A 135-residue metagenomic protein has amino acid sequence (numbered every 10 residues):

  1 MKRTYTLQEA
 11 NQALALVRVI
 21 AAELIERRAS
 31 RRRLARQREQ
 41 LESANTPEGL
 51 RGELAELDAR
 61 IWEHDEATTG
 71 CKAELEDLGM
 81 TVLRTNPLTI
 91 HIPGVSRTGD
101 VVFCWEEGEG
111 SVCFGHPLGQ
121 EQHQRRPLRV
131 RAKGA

Functional and structural regions predicted by a protein language model:
M1-A44: Long, hydrophobic N-terminal alpha-helical segment
R3, L7, V17, P47 (+3 more regions): A near-ubiquitous, low-amplitude feature marking generic local secondary-structure context
Y5, E9, E42, R60 (+2 more regions): Sparse, context-dependent recognition of short Cys/His-centered cofactor- or disulfide-binding micro-motifs
Q8-N11, A55, E66-T69: Generic alpha-helical secondary structure signal
I20, I25, I61, I90-I92: Weak global preference for isoleucine
A21, R28, D65-T68, K72: A structural signal for well-ordered alpha-helices, especially hydrophobic packing surfaces of coiled-coils
R33-D65: Structured domain cores in non-transmembrane regions
T69-A135: Glycine-rich, aromatic-bearing surface loops/beta-hairpins
